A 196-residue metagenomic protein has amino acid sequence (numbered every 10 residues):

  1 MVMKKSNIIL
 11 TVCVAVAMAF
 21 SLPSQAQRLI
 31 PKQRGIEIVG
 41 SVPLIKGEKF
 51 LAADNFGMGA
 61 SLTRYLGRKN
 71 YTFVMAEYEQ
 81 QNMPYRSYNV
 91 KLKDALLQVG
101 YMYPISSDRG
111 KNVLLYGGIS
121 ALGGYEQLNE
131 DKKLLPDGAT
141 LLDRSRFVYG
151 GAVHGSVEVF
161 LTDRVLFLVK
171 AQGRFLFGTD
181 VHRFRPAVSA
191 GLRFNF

Functional and structural regions predicted by a protein language model:
M1-Q33: Cleavable N-terminal export/targeting peptides
Q25-M75, R193-N195: Short glycine/proline- and aromatic-enriched beta-strand/turn motifs that initiate or cap beta-hairpins
G35, Q98, F184-F196: Outer-membrane beta-barrel "beta-signal"
S41-L44, N82-P84, P136-L141, Q172-F175: Extracytoplasmic loops and strand-loop junctions of Gram-negative outer membrane beta-barrel proteins
K49-N55, Y88-D94, T140-F147, D180-R185: Replace "Gram-negative outer membrane beta-barrel proteins" with "bacterial and organellar outer membrane beta-barrel
M58-A60, L97-Y101, V153-G155, V159 (+1 more regions): Membrane-embedded beta-strands of outer-membrane beta-barrel proteins, especially the hydrophobic/small aromatic
S61-L135, V165, F194-F196: Gram-negative (and chloroplast) outer-membrane scaffold detector with strong preference for beta-barrel transmembrane
G151-A171: Surface-exposed extracellular loop regions of Gram-negative outer-membrane beta-barrel proteins
